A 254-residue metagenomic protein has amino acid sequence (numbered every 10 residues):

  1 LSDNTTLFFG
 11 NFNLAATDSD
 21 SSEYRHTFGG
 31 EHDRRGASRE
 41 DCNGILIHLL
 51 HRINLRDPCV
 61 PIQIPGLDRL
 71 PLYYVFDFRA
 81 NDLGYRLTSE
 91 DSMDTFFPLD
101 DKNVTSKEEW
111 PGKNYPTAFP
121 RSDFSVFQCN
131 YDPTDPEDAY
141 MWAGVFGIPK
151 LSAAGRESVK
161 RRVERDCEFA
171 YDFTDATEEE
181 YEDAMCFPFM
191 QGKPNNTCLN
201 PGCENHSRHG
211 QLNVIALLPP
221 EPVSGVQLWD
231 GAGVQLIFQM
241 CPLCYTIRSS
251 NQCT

Functional and structural regions predicted by a protein language model:
L1-T254: Preference for intrinsically disordered or flexible, low-complexity segments and adjacent hinge/connector residues
